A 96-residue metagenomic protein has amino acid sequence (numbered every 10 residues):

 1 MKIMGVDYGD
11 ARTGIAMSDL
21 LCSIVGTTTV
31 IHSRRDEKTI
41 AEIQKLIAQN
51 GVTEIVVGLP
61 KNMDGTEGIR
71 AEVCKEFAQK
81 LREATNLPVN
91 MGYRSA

Functional and structural regions predicted by a protein language model:
K2-I3, A11, A16-A96: Phosphate- and other anionic-substrate recognition elements at nucleic-acid/protein interfaces
D7: Conserved catalytic-loop position in the HRD/HxD motif
